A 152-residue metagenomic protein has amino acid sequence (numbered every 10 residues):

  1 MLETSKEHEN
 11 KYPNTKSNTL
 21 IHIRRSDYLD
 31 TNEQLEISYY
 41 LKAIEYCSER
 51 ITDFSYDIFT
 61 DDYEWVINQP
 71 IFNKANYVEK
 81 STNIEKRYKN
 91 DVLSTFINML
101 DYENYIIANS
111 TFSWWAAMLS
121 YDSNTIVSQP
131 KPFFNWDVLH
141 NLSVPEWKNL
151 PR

Functional and structural regions predicted by a protein language model:
M1-I51: Secretory-pathway luminal glycosyltransferase catalytic domains
L20, A43, K89-V92, E146: Short amphipathic alpha-helical segments, especially helix-boundary/capping motifs
L20, Y77, V127, W147-N149: Conserved beta-strand scaffold positions in the cores of enzyme catalytic domains, especially in NTP/NDP-utilizing
E36-S38, D122-N124, V144: General N-terminal targeting signals
I51-D137: Donor-binding and catalytic core of enzymes assembling or modifying cell-surface/extracellular glycoconjugates
F133-R152: Leloir-type glycosyltransferase catalytic cores
